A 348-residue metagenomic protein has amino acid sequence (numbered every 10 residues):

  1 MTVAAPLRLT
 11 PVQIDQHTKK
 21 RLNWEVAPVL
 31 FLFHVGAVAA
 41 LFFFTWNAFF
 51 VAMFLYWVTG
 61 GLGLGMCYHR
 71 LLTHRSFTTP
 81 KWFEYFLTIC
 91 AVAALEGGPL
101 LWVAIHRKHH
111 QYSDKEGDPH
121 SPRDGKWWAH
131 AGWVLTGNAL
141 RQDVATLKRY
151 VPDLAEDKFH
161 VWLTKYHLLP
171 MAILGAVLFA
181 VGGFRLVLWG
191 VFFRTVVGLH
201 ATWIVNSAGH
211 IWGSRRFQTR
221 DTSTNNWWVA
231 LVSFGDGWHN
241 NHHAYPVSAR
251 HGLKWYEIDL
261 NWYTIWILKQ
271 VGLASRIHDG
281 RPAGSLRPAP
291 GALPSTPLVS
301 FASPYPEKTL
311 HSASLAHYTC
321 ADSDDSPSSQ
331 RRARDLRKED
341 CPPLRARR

Functional and structural regions predicted by a protein language model:
M1-W203, S248-R332, L336-R348: Non-catalytic, topology-defining segments of multipass membrane proteins
Y150-K158, W212-W238, H243-Y245: Active-site-proximal inter-transmembrane loops
